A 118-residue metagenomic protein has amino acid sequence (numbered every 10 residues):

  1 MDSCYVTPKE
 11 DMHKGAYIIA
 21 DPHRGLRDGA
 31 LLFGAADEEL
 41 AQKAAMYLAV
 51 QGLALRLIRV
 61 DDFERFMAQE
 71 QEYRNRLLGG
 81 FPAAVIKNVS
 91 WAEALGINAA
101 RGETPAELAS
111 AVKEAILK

Functional and structural regions predicted by a protein language model:
M1-K118: Thiamine diphosphate
